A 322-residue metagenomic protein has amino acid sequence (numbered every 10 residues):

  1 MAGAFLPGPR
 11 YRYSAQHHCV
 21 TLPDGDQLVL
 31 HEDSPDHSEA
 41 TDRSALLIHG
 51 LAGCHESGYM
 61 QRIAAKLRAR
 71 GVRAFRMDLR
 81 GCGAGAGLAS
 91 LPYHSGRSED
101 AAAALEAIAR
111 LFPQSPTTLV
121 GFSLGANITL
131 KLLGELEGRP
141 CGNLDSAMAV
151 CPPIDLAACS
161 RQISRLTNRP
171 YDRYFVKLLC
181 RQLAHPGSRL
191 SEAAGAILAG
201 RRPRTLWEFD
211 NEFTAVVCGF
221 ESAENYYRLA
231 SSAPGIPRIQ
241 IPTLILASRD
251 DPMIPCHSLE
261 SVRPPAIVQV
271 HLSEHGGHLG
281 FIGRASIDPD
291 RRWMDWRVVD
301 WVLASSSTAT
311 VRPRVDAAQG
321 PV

Functional and structural regions predicted by a protein language model:
A2-H37, A285: N-terminal cap/lid segment of alpha/beta-hydrolase-fold proteins
T41-G50: Short beta-strand element of the alpha/beta-hydrolase
A52-A65, C256-H257: The serine-hydrolase catalytic nucleophile loop
E56, A64-L88: Conserved alpha/beta-hydrolase
K66, C82-T118: Catalytic nucleophile-loop/oxyanion-hole region of alpha/beta-hydrolase and closely related hydrolase-like folds
R110, Q114, T118-C218: Alpha/beta-hydrolase-fold enzymes
I239, I245-A247, D251: Short beta-strand/loop motif that positions the catalytic acidic residue of the alpha/beta-hydrolase fold
G276-V322: Catalytic active-site module of serine/aspartate enzymes centered on a nucleophile-bearing elbow/loop
